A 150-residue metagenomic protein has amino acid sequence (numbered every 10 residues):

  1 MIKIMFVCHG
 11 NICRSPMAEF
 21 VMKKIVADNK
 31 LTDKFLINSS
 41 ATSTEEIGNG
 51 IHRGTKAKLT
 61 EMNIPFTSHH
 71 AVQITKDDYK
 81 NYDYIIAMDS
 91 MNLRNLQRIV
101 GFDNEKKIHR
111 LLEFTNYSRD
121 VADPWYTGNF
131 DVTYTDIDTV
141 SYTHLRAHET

Functional and structural regions predicted by a protein language model:
M1-K80: Conserved active-site segments centered on acidic
M17, M91, T150: Residue-level recognition of oxygen-bearing side chains
V72-D131: Glycine/proline-rich loop-helix segments at beta-alpha junctions forming the active-site rim of enzyme cores
V132-Y142: A non-catalytic, amphipathic alpha-helix used as a structural packing/dimerization or gating element in enzyme scaffolds
T143-T150: Conserved small/polar residues in nucleotide/adenosyl-binding loops
